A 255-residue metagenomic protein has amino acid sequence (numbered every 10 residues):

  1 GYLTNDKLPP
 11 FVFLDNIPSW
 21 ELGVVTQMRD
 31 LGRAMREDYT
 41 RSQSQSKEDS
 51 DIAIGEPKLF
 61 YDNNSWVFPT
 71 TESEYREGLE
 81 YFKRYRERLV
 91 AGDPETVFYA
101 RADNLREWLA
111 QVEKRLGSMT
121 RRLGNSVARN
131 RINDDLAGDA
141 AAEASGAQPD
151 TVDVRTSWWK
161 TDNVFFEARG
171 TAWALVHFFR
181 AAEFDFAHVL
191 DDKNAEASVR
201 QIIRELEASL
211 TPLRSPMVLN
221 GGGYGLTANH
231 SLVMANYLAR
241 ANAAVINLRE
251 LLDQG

Functional and structural regions predicted by a protein language model:
G1-L8, E77, A141-A144, T211: Acidic, low-complexity proline/glycine-rich segments
G1-T40: Juxtamembrane extramembrane loops of integral membrane proteins
N5-N16, S65, P69, V152-D162 (+1 more regions): A cross-kingdom feature marking solvent-exposed beta-strand/loop segments within repeated, beta-rich binding/scaffold
D6-P9, N16-L22, S46-F60, F68-E72 (+2 more regions): Positively charged, low-complexity terminal tracts and the immediately adjacent first secondary-structure elements
V24-A144, Q148-V154: Acidic/His-rich structured neighborhood in mature extracellular/periplasmic domains
A141-V152, D162-F165, R169, V176: A contiguous, surface-oriented mixed alpha/beta subdomain in the mid-to-C-terminal portion of proteins that forms
V164-F166, A172-G255: A cross-kingdom marker for long, charged
